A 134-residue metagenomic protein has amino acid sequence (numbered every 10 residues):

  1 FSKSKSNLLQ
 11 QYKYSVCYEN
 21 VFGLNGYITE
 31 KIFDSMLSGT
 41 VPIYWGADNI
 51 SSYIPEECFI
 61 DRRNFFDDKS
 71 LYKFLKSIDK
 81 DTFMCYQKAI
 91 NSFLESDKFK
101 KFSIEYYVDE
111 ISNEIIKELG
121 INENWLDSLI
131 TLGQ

Functional and structural regions predicted by a protein language model:
F1-Q134: Pol beta-like nucleotidyltransferase catalytic core
